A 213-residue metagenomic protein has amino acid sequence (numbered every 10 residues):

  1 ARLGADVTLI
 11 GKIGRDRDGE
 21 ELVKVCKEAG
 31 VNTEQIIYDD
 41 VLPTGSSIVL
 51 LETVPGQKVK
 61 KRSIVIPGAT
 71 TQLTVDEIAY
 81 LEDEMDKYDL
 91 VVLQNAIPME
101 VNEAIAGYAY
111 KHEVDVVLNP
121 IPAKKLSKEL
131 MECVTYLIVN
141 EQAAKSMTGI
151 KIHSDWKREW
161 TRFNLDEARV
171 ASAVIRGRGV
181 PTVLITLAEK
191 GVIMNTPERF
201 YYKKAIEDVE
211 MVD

Functional and structural regions predicted by a protein language model:
A1, E103-K111, R176: Surface-exposed amphipathic alpha-helices with a cationic face
R2-L90: Conserved N-terminal subdomain of the carbohydrate kinase-like
T71-D76, V116-A123: Short gly/ser/thr-rich secondary-structure transition/capping motifs
I78, A144-K145: A generic structural signal for short hydrophobic patches within well-formed alpha-helices
K111-D115, R178-P181: A short helix->loop->beta-strand "cap" motif at the edges of active sites that frequently abuts
K125, E129, K151-D213: Conserved phosphate-binding/catalytic region of the ribokinase-like
V134-A144: Non-cysteine beta-strand/loop elements that form the S-adenosyl-L-methionine
